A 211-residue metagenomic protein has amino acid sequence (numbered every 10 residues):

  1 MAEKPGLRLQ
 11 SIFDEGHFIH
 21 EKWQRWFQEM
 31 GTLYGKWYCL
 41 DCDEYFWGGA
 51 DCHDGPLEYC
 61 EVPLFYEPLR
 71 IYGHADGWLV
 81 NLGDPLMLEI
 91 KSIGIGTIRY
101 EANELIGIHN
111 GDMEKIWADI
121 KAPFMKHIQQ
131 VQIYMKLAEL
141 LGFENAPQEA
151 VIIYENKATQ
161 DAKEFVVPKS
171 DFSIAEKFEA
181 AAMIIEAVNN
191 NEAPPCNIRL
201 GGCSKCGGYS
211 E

Functional and structural regions predicted by a protein language model:
M1-M87, I93-D112: Metal-dependent nuclease catalytic cores that hydrolyze phosphodiester bonds in DNA/RNA, characterized by
C42, Y100-A102, H109-N110, A118-I128 (+1 more regions): Metal-dependent nuclease catalytic regions and adjoining charged, substrate-binding loops involved in nucleic-acid end
P85, I90-S92, Y154-Q160: A short mid-domain helix/strand-loop element embedded in enzyme catalytic domains that forms or borders the active-site
